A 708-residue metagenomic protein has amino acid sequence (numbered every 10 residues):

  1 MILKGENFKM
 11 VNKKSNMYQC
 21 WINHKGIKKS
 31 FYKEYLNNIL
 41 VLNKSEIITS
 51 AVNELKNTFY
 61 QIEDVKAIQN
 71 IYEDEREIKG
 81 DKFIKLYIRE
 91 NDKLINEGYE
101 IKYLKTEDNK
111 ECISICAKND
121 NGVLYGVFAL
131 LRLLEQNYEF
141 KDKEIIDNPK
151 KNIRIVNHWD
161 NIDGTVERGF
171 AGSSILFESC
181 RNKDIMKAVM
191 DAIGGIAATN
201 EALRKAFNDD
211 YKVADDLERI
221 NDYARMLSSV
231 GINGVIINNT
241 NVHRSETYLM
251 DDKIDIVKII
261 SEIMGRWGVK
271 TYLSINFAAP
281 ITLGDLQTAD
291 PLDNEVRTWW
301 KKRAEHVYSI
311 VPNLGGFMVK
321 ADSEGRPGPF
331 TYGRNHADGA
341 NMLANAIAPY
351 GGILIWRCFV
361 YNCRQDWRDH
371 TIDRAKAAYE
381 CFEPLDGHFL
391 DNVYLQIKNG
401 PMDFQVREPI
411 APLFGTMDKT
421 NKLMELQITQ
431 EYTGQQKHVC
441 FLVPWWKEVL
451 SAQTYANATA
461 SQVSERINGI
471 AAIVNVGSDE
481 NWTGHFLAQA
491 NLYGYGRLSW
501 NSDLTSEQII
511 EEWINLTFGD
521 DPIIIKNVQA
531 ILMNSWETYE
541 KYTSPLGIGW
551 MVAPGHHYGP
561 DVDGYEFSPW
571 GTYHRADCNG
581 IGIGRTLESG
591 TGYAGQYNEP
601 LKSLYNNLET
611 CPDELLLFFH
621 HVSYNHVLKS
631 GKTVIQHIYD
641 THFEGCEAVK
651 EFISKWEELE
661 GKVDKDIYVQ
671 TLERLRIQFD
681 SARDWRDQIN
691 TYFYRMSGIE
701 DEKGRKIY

Functional and structural regions predicted by a protein language model:
G5-F8, N16-G26, S30-F31, L36 (+6 more regions): Feature activates predominantly on carbohydrate-active enzymes
L40-E46, L86-N91, C116-K118, D160 (+3 more regions): Structural motif
T49-E73: N-terminal segment of the mature soluble domain
S50, E54, G122, E218 (+12 more regions): Generic recognition of stable, solvent-exposed alpha-helical segments in well-folded globular domains
K66-E97, I113-S114: Short, well-ordered secondary-structure micro-motifs within conserved domains or adaptor modules
Q69-D74, W356-N362, K526: Acidic carboxylate-rich catalytic motifs and surrounding loops in phosphoryl-/glycosyl-chemistry enzymes
D210, D285-E511, T517: Catalytic-core regions of glycoside hydrolase
A458-Y708: Catalytic domains of carbohydrate-active enzymes that cleave complex glycans
